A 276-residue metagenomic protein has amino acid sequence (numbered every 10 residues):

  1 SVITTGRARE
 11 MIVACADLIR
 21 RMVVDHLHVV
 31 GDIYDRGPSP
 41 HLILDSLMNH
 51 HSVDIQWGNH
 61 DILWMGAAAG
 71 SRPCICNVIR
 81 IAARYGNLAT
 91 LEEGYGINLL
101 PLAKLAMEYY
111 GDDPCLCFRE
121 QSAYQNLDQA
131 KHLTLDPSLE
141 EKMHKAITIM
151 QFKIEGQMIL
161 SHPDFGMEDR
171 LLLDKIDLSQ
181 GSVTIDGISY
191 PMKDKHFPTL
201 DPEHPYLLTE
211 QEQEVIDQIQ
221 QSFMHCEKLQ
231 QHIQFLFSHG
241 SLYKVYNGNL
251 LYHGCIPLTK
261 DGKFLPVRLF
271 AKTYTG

Functional and structural regions predicted by a protein language model:
S1-G276: Feature recognizes metal-dependent phosphohydrolase scaffolds
